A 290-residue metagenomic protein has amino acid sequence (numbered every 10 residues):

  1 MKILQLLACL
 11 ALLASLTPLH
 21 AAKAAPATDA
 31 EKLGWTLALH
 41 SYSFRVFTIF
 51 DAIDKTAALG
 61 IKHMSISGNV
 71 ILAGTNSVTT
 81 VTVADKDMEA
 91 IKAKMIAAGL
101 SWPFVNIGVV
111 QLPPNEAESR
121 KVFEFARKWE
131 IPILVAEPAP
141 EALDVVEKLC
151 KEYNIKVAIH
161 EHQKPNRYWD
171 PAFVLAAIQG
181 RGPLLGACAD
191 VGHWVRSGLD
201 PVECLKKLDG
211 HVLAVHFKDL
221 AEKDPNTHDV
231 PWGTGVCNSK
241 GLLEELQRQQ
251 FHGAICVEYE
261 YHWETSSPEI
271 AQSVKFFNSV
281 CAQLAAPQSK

Functional and structural regions predicted by a protein language model:
M1-Q5: Positively charged n-region of N-terminal signal peptides that target proteins for export
L7-T17: Bacterial N-terminal signal peptides
A22-S41, R45-H63, D170-C188, V195-K290: Histidine-acidic metal/acid-base catalytic patches
K23, K94, A98-G186, V195-G198 (+1 more regions): Active-site acidic/histidine proton-transfer and metal-coordination neighborhood in alpha/beta enzyme cores
S43-V46, V70-A73, I107-L112, P140-A142 (+4 more regions): Solvent-exposed loop/turn segments at secondary-structure junctions within structured extracellular/periplasmic domains
F47-T48, V83-A84, N115-R120: Glycine-rich anion/phosphate-binding loops
S65, F104, V135, A158 (+2 more regions): Conserved beta-strand positions in the central sheet of alpha/beta enzyme cores
S65-A90: Glycine-rich, proline-tolerant flexible connector loops at the mouths of alpha/beta enzymes
